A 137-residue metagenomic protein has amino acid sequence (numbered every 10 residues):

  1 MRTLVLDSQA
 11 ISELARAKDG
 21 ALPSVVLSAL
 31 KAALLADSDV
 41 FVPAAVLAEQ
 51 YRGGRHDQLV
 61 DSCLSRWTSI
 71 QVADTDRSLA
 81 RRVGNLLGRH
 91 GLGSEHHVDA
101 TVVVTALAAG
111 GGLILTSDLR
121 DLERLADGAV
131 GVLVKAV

Functional and structural regions predicted by a protein language model:
M1-F41, R52-S65, A129: Short, well-structured N-terminal submotif of metal-dependent ribonuclease cores
M1-T3, A29, A109-V137: Acidic, PIN/NYN-like endoribonuclease modules and their adjacent C-terminal/linker elements
L27, L47, D57-V60, A80 (+2 more regions): A general structural signal for well-ordered alpha-helical segments in protein cores
A32-A33, C63, L86, H90 (+2 more regions): Hydrophobic helix-cap positions at the C-terminus of alpha-helices in RecA-like/P-loop ATPase nucleotide-binding cores
F41, A73, L133-K135: General small-molecule cofactor/ligand-binding pocket signal
E49-Q50, R82, R124-L125: Phosphate- and divalent-cation-binding pockets in alpha/beta enzyme and binding domains that engage nucleotide-derived
I70-L119: Active-site neighborhoods of divalent-metal-dependent phosphate/nucleic-acid chemistry enzymes
